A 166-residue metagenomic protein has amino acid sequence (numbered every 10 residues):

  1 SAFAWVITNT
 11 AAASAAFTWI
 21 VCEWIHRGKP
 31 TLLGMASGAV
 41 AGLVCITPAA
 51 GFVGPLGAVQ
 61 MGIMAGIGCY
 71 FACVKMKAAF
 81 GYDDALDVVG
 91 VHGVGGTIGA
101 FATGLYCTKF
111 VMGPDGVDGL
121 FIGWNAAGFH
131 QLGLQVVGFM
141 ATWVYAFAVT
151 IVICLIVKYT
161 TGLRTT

Functional and structural regions predicted by a protein language model:
S1-T166: Glycine- and aromatic-enriched membrane alpha-helices
